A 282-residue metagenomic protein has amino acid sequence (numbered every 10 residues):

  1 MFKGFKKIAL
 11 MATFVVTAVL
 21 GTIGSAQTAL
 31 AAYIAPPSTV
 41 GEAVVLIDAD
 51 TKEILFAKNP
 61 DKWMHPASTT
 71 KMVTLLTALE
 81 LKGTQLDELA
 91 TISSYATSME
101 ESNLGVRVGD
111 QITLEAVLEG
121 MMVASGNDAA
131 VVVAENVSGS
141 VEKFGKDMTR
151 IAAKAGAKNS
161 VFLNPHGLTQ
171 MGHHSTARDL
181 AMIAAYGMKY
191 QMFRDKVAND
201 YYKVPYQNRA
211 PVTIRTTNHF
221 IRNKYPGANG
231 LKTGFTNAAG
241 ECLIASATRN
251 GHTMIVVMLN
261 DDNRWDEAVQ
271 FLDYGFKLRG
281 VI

Functional and structural regions predicted by a protein language model:
F2, V19-T22, N103, Y225 (+1 more regions): Intrinsically disordered, low-complexity segments enriched in small/polar residues
F2-Q27: Sec-dependent N-terminal signal peptides of Gram-positive bacterial secreted proteins and lipoproteins
K3-G4, S68, R264: Short alpha-helical segments used as structural interaction elements across diverse proteins
K7-I8, M72, T253: Hydrophobic alpha-helical segments, especially transmembrane helices and their immediate juxtamembrane helical caps
G24, T28-R178, A185-Q191, R249: Active-site-adjacent loops and short helices of periplasmic peptidoglycan-processing enzymes
A32-A43, S140-I282: Penicillin-recognizing serine hydrolase domain
